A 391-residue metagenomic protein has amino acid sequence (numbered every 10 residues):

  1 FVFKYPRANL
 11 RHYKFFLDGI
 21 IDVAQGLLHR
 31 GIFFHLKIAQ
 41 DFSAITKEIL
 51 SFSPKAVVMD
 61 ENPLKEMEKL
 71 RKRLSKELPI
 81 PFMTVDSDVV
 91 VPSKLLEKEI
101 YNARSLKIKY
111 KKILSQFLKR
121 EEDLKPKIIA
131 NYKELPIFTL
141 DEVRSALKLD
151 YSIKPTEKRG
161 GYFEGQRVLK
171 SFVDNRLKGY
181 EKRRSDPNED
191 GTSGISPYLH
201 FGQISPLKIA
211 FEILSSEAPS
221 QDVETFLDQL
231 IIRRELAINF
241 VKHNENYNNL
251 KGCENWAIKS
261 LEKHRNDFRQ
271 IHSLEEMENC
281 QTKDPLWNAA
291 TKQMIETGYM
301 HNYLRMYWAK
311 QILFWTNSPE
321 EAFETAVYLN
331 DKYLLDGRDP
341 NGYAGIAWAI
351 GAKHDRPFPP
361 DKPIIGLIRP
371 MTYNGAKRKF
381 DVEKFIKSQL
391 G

Functional and structural regions predicted by a protein language model:
F1-E121, K292, F314-E321, T325-G345: Trp/Phe/Arg-rich N-terminal binding region typifying the photolyase-homology
F1-K4, L50, K125-P126, V173-N175 (+1 more regions): A short alpha-helix capping/helix-coil boundary motif
F15, G161, T282: Catalytic cores of large soluble enzymes that bind and process phosphate-bearing ligands
L17-G19, F42-A44, Q166-R167, Y180-R183 (+1 more regions): Short hydrophobic/aromatic-rich motifs at helix boundaries and adjacent loops
I20-Q25, K69-R71, V91-K94, R167-V168 (+5 more regions): Intrinsically disordered, low-complexity boundary segments flanking structured domains
D60, V85-S87, K109, F172 (+3 more regions): Structured loops at beta-to-helix junctions and adjacent beta-edge loops in soluble globular domains
P92-K94, E99-G252, F380-G391: Glycine/tryptophan-enriched, flexible segments
N188-E383: Active-site-proximal binding-pocket segments
